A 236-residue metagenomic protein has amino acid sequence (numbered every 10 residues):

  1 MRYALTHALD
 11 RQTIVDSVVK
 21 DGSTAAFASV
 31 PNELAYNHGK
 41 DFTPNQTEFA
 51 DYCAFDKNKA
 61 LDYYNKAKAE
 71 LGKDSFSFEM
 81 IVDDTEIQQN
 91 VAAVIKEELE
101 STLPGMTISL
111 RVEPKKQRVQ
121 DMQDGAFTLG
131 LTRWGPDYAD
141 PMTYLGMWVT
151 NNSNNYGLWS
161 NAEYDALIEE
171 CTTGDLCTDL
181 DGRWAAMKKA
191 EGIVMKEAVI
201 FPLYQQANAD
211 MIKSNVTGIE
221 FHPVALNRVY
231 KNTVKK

Functional and structural regions predicted by a protein language model:
M1-A28, F76-E86, T178-K196: Alpha-helical secondary-structure segments
A8-T13, V18-G22, L34, Y64-L71 (+4 more regions): Sec/Tat-exported extracytoplasmic proteins
R11-I14, D21-A25, E33-N37, D84-Q88 (+3 more regions): Solvent-exposed loop/turn segments at secondary-structure junctions within structured extracellular/periplasmic domains
V15-V18, D51-A54, G105-R118, G146-K213 (+1 more regions): Extracytoplasmic/peripheral linker and loop segments enriched in polar/acidic and small residues with frequent Thr/Pro
A25-K66, I87-Q89: Structural transition elements
L61-P136, N208: Ligand/substrate-recognition segments at binding pockets and active sites
D210-K236: Long beta-strand-rich cores associated with HINT superfamily self-processing modules
